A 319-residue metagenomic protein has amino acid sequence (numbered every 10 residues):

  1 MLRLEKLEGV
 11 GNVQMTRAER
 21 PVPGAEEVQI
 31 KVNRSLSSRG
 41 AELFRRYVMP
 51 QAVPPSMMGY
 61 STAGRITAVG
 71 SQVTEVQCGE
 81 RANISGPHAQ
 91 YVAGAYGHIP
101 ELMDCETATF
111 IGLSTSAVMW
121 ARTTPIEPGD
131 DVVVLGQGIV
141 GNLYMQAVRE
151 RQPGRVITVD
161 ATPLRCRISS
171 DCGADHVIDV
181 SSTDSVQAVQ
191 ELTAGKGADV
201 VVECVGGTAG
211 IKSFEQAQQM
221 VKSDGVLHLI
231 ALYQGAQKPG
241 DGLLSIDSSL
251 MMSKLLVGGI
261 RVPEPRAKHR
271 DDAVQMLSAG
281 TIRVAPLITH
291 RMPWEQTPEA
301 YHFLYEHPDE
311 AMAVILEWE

Functional and structural regions predicted by a protein language model:
A18-A63: N-terminal glycine-rich beta->alpha transition that marks the start or flank of a dinucleotide-binding site
Q29, A63, A82-N83, V133 (+1 more regions): Hydrophobic beta-strand signal
R45, A63-G86: A glycine-/small-residue-rich N-terminal strand-loop-strand element that serves as the cofactor-binding glycine loop
E75-Q137, N142, Q146, C166: NAD(P)H dinucleotide-binding glycine-rich loop of Rossmann-like/cofactor-binding domains, especially the beta1-alpha1
E150-R155, A174: Conserved S-adenosyl-L-methionine
T162: Conserved SAM/SAH-binding beta-strand->alpha-helix loop
C172-L256: Glycine-rich cofactor phosphate-binding loops and adjacent beta1-alpha1 units of small-molecule cofactor enzyme domains
E215, S223, E264-E319: C-terminal hydrophobic helical "lid"/dimerization subdomain of Rossmann-like NAD(P)H-dependent oxidoreductases
